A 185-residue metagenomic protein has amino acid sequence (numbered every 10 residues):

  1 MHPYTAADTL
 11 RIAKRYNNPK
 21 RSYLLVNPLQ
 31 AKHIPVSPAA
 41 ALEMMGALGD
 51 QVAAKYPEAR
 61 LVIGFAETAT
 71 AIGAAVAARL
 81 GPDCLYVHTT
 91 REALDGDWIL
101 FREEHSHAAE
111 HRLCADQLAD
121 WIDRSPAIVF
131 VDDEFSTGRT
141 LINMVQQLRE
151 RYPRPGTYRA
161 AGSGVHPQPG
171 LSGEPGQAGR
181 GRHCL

Functional and structural regions predicted by a protein language model:
M1-L185: PRPP-associated nucleotide enzymes
